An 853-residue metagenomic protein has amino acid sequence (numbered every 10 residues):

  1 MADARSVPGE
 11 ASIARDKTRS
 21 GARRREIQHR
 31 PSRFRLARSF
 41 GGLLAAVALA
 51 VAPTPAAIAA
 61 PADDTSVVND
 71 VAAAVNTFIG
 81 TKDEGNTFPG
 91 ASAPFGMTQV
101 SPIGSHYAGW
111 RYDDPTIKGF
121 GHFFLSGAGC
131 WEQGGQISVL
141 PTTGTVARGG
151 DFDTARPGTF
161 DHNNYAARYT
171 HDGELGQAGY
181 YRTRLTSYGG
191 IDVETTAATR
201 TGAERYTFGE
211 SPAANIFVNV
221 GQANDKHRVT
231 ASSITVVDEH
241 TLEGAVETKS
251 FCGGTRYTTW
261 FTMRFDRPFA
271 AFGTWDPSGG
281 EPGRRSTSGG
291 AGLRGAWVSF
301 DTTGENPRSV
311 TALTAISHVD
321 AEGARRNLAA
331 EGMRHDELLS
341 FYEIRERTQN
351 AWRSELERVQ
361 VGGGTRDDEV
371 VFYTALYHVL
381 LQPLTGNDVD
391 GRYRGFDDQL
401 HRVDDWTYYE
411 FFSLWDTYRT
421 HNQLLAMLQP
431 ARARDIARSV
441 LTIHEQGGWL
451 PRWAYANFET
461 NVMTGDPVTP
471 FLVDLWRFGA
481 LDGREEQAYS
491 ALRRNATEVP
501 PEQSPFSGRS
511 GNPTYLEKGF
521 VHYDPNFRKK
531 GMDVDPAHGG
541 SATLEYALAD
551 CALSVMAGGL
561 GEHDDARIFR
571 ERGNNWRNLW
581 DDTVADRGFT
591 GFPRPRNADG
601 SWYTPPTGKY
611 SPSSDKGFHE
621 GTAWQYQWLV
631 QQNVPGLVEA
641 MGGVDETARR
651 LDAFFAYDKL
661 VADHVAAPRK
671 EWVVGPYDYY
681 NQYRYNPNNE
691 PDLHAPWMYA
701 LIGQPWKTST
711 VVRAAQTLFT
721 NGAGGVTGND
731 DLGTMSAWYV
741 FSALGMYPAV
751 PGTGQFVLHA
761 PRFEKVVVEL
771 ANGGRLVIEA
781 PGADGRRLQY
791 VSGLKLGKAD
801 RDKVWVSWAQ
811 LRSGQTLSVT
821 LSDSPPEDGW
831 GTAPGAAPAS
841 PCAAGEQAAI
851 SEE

Functional and structural regions predicted by a protein language model:
M1-R35: N-terminal secretory signal peptides that target proteins for export/translocation
R30-P61: Secretory targeting and sorting signals
D63-N422, A426-P470, W476-L544, C551 (+10 more regions): Accessory carbohydrate-recognition regions in carbohydrate-active enzymes
